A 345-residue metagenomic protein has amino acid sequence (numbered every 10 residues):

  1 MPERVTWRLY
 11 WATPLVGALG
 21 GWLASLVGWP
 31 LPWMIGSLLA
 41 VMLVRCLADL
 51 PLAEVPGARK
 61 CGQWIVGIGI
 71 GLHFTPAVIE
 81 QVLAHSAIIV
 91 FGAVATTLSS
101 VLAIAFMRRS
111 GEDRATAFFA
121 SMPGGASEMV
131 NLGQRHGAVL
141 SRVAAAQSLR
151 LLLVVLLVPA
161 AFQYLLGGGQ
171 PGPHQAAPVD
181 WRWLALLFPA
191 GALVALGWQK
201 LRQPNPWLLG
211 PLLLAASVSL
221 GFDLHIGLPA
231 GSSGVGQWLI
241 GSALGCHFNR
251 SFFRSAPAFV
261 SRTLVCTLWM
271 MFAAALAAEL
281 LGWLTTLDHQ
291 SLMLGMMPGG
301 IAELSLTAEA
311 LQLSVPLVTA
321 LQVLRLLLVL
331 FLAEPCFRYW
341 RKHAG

Functional and structural regions predicted by a protein language model:
L9-V16, H73-I104, L184, G234-V235 (+1 more regions): Entry/N-cap segments of selected transmembrane alpha helices and their immediately preceding amphipathic helices
P14, A18, L23, L156 (+1 more regions): Core mid-bundle transmembrane helix pairs that form the ion/substrate translocation pathway in diverse multi-pass
G21-I35, L43, A48-G57, L196-L209 (+1 more regions): Flexible hinge motifs at transmembrane-helix junctions and intramembrane kinks/re-entrant loops in multi-pass membrane
L23-L39, R59-G62, A84-T96, T116-S121 (+3 more regions): Structural signature of hydrophobic alpha-helical transmembrane segments
L38-L47, L52-V82, L214-G221, A230-A256: Hydrophobic transmembrane alpha-helices of secondary-active transporters and Na+-translocating membrane complexes
P76-A84, Y164-V179, F222-A230, R254-S255 (+1 more regions): Membrane-interface helix termini and inter-helical loops of multi-pass transporters
M107-L149, L287-L321: Alpha-helical membrane segments and immediately flanking helix-loop junctions that form or couple to the substrate/ion
G125-M129, V143-Q163, A273, I301-E303 (+1 more regions): Membrane-embedded alpha-helical segments of transport systems, primarily multispan ion/solute transporters
